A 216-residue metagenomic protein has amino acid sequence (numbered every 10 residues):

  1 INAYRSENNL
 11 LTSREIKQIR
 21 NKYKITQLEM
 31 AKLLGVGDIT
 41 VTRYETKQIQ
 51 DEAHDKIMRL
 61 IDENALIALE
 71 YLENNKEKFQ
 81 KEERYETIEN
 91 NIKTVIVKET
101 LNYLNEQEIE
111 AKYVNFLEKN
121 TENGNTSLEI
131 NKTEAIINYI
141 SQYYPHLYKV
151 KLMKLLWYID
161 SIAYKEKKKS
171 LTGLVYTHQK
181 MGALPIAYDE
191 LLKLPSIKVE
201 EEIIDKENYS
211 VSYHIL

Functional and structural regions predicted by a protein language model:
I1-D51: Extended interfacial segments that mediate partner engagement and assembly in macromolecular machines
K22, R43, L60, W157-Y158: Generic detector of well-ordered secondary structure
Q27, T42, L60-E70: Basic, Lys/Arg-rich alpha-helical nucleic-acid-recognition elements, primarily the DNA-binding modules of transcription
E45, D55, D62: DNA major-groove recognition helix of helix-turn-helix
K56, I67-L216: Domain-edge interaction signal
